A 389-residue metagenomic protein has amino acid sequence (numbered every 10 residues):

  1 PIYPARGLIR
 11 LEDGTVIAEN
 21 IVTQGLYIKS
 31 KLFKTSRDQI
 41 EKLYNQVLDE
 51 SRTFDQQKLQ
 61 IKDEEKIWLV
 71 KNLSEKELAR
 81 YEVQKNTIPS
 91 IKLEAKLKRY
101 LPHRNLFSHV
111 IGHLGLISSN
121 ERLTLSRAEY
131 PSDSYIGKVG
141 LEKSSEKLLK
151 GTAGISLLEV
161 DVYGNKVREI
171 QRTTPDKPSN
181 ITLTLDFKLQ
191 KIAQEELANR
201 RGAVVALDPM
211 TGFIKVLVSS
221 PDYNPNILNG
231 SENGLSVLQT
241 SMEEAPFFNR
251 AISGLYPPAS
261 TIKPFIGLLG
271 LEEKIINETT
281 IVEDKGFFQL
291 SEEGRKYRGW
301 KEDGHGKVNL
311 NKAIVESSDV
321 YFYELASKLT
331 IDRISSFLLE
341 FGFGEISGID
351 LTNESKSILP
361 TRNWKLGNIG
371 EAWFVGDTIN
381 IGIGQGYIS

Functional and structural regions predicted by a protein language model:
P1-A203, V218-R250, L255: Extracytoplasmic/periplasmic proteins that interact with beta-lactams or build/remodel peptidoglycan
A18, V160-E169, P209-S260, F265-S389: Beta-lactam-recognizing serine transpeptidase/beta-lactamase-like catalytic domain environment
A206: Sequence/structural segment immediately N-terminal to covalent heme-attachment motifs in c-type and related
